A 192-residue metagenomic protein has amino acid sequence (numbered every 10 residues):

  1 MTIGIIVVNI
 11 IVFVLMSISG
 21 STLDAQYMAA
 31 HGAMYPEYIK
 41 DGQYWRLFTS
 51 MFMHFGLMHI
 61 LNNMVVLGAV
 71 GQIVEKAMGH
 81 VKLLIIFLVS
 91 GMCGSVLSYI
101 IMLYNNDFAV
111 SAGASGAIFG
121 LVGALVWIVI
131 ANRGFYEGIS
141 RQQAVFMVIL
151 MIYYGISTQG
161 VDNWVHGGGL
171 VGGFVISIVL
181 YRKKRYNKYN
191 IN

Functional and structural regions predicted by a protein language model:
M1-N192: A detector for small-residue-rich transmembrane helices and their helix-helix packing motifs
